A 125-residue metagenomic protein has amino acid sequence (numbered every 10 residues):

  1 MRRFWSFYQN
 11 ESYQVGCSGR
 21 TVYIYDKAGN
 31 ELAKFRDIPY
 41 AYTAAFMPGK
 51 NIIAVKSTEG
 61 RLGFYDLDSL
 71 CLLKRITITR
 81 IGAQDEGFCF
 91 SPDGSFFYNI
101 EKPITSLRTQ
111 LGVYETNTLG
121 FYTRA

Functional and structural regions predicted by a protein language model:
M1-F7, P39-F46, G82-F90: Repeated scaffold domains used in trafficking and secretory/extracellular systems, primarily beta-propellers
F7, Y25, F46, K56 (+3 more regions): Hydrophobic alpha-helical segments, especially N-terminal targeting/anchoring helices
N10-Y13, G49-N51, D93-S95: Short coil/turn segments that connect the beta-strands within blades of beta-propeller domains
D26-K27, L67, K102, T116-T118 (+1 more regions): Inter-blade boundary loops/turns of WD-repeat beta-propellers
N30-R36, C71-I78, G120-A125: A short beta-strand motif characteristic of beta-propeller blades
G60, P103-L107: Short glycine/acidic-enriched loop and turn motifs that connect beta-strands
